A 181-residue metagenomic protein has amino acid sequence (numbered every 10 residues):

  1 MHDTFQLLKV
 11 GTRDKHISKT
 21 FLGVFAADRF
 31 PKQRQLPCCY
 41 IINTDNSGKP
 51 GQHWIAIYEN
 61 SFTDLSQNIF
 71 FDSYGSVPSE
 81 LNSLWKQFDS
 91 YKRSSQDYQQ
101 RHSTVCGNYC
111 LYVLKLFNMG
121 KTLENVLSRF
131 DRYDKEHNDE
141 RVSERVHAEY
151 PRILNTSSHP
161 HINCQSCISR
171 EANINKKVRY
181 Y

Functional and structural regions predicted by a protein language model:
M1-D45, F88: Conserved active-site-adjacent core of cysteine acyl-enzyme catalytic domains
T4, T44, S73, K135 (+2 more regions): Short linear motifs in intrinsically disordered/low-complexity regions
Q6, E80-S83, R141: Exposed alpha-helical structural elements
K9, R13-K15, K19, K32 (+7 more regions): Context-gated lysine
L36-M119: Cysteine protease-like catalytic core of ubiquitin/ubiquitin-like
C38, Q96, A148, V178-R179: Intrinsically disordered, low-complexity segments enriched in small/polar residues
F88-N163: C-terminal folded domains that constitute the principal catalytic or ligand-binding module of multi-domain proteins
T156-Y181: Disordered regulatory segments flanking catalytic cores
